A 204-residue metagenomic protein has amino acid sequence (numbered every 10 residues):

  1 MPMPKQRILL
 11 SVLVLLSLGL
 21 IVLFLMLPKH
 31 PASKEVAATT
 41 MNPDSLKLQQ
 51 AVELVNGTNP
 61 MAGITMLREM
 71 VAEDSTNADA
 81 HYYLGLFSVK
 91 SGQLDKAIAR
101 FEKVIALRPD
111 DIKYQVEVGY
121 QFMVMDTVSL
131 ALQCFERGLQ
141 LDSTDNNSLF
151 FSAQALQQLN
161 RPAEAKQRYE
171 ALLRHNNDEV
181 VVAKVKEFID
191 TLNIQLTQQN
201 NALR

Functional and structural regions predicted by a protein language model:
M3-L15, H30-E35, P162-R204: Terminal, low-structured helical/coil segments at or just beyond the last alpha-helical repeat
T39-D79, Y83-Q93: Alpha-helical segment of the N-proximal tetratricopeptide repeat
V52-V55, A78-L141: Alpha-helical adaptor scaffolds
N56-G57, K90-S91, V124-M125, Q158-L159 (+1 more regions): Register position in tetratricopeptide repeats
A80, Y114, S148, V181-V182: TPR alpha-solenoid repeat register
Y83, E117, F151, K184-F188: Canonical tetratricopeptide repeat
